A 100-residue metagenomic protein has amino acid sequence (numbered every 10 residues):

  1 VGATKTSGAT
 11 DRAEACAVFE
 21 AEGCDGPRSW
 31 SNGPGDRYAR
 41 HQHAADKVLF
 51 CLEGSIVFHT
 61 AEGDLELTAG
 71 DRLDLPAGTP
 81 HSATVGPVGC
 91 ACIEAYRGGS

Functional and structural regions predicted by a protein language model:
V1-S31, A39: A short, N-terminal "cap"/entry segment at the start of jelly-roll beta-barrel domains of the cupin/DSBH fold
C16-V18, R37-H43, H59-T60, T84-V85: Short histidine-centered beta-strand/loop micro-motifs that create catalytic or ligand/metal-coordination sites
R37-Y38, R72-L73, A77-S82: Histidine-centered metal-chelating micro-motifs
Q42-V57: Short, conserved beta-strand element in jelly-roll/cupin
A61-A77: Short acidic-glycine-tyrosine-enriched beta hairpin
A77-S100: Ligand-binding loop in jelly-roll beta-barrel domains
